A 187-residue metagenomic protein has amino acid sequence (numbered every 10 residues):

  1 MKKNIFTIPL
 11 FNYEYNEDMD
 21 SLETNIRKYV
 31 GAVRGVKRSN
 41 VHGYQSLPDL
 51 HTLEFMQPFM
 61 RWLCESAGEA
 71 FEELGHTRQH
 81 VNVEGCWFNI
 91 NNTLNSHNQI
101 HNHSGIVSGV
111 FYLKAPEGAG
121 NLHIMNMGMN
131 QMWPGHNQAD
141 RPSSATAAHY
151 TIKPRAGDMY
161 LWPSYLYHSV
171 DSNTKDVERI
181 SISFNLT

Functional and structural regions predicted by a protein language model:
M1-Q79, W87-N89: Non-heme Fe(II)/2-oxoglutarate
I8-L10, S108, R179: Short hydrophobic/aromatic beta-strand or adjacent loop that forms the aromatic wall/cage of a ligand/substrate-binding
Y44, L122, V170: Short clusters of hydrophobic/aromatic residues that line enzyme substrate/ligand-binding pockets
A70-L74, R78, G85-N102, H168-S169: Short, solvent-exposed beta-alpha or beta-beta edge segments that form flexible loop/patches at the rim of ligand
N82-C86, G105-V107, E178: A generic structural signal for short beta-strands and their flanking turns/coil linkers
C86-F88, G109-F111, I182-L186: A structural signal for short, well-ordered beta-strand segments
N89-L161: Catalytic core of non-heme Fe(II) oxygenases with the double-stranded beta-helix
P142-T187: Catalytic core of Fe(II)/2-oxoglutarate
